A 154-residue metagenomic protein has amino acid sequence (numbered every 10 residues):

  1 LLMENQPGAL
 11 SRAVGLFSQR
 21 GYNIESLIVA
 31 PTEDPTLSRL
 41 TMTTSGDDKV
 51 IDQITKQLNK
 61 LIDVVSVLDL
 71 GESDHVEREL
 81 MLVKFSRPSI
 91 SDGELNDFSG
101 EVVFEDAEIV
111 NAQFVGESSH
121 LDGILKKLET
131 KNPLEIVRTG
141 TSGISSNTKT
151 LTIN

Functional and structural regions predicted by a protein language model:
L1-N154: A conserved regulatory-domain signal marking ACT and ACT-like small-molecule sensing domains and adjacent regulatory
